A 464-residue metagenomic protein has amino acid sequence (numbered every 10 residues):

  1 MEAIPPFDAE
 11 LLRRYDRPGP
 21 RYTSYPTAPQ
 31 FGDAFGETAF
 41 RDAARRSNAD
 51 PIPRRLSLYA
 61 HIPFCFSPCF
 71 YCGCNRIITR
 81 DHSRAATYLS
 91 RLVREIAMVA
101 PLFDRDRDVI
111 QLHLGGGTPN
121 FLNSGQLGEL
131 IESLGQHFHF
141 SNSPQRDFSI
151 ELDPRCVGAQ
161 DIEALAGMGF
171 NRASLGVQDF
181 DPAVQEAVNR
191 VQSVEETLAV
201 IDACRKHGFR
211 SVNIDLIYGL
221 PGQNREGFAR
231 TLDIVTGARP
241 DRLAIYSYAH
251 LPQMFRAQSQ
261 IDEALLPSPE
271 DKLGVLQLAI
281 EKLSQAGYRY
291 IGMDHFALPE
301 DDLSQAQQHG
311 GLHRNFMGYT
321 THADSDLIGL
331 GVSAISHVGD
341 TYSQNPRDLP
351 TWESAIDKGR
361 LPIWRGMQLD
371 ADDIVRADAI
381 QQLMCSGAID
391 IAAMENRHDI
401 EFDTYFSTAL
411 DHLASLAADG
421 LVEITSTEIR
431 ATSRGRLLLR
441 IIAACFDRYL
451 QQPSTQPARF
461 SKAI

Functional and structural regions predicted by a protein language model:
M1-L56: Flexible, acidic/Gly-rich N-terminal and inter-domain linker regions that tether and position cofactor-handling modules
A49-R55, I78-L102, D108-D403, A458 (+1 more regions): C-terminal scaffold of the Radical SAM
A60-R76: Local cysteine-cluster metal-coordination motifs and their immediate loop/turn environment, predominantly Fe-S cluster
F402-S415: Short amphipathic alpha-helical interaction segments
A417-T427: A short, conserved structural fragment
E428-T432: Minor-groove-contacting beta-hairpin "wing" of winged helix-turn-helix DNA-binding domains
R434-I464: Short, amphipathic alpha-helical interaction segments positioned at domain boundaries
